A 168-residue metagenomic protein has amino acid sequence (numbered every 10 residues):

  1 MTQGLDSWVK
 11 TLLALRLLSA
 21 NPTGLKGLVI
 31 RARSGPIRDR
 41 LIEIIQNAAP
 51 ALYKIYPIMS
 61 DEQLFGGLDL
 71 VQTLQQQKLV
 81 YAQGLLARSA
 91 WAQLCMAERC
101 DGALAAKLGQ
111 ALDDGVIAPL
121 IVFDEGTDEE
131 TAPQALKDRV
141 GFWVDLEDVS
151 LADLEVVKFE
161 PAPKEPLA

Functional and structural regions predicted by a protein language model:
M1-L12: Dynamic helix-loop-helix/coil hinge segments at AAA+ ATPase domain boundaries and subdomain interfaces
L12-N21, L70-A92: Conserved alpha-helical scaffold flanking the Walker A/P-loop in AAA+ ATPase domains
L18-P57: Walker A/P-loop
I30-R31, K54, A92-M96, G115-T127: Structural recognition of the conserved hydrophobic beta-strand(s) that form the central parallel beta-sheet of P-loop
V80-S89, D113-D124, D138: AAA+/SF3 P-loop NTPase mechanochemical coupling elements
G102-A118: Conserved catalytic/switch belt of AAA+ P-loop NTPases
T131-S150: A short helix-turn-beta junction within AAA+ P-loop NTPase domains corresponding to the substrate/partner-engaging
S150-A168: Basic, amphipathic alpha-helical bundle interface domains used for macromolecular binding and assembly
